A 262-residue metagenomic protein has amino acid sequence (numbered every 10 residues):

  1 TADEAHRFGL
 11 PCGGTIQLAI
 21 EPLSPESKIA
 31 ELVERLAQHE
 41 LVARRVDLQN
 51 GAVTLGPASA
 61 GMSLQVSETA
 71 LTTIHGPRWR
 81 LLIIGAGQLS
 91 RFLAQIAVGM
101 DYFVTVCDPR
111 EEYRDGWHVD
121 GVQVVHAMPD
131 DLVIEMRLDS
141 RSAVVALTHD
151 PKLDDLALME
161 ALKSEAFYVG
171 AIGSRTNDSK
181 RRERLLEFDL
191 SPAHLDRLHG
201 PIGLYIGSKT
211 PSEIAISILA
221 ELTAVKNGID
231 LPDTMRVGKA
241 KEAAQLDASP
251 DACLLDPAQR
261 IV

Functional and structural regions predicted by a protein language model:
T1-P109, Y113-V125, D139-S142, E221 (+1 more regions): Segments forming oxygen-rich coordination pockets for charged ligands
W79, I84, L147-T148, A171-I172 (+1 more regions): Thr-Gly-centered strand-to-loop micro-motif
G87-Q88, P151-K152, T176: Residue-level detector of alpha-helix initiation sites
A94-I96, H118-V119, L156-M159, R182-R184: Short amphipathic alpha-helical segments
C107, A143-H149, M159-R184: ADP-ribose/adenylate-binding Rossmann-like module
D130-S140: Short amphipathic alpha-helix with an adjacent loop that forms part of the alpha/beta core around
S140, E187-L198: Short acidic, glycine/proline-enriched helix-loop-strand junctions
S174-R175, A193-T223: Active-site capping/gating segments
